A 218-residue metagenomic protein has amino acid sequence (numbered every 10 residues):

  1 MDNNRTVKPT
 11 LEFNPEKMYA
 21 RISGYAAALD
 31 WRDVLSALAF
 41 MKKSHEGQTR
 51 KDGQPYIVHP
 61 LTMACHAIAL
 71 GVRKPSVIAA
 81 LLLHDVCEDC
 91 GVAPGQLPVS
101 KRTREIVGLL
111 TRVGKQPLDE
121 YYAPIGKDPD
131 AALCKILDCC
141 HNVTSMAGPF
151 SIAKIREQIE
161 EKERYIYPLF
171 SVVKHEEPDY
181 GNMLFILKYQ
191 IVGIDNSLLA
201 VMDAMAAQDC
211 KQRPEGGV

Functional and structural regions predicted by a protein language model:
M1-V218: Active-site helical microenvironments for divalent-metal-assisted chemistry
